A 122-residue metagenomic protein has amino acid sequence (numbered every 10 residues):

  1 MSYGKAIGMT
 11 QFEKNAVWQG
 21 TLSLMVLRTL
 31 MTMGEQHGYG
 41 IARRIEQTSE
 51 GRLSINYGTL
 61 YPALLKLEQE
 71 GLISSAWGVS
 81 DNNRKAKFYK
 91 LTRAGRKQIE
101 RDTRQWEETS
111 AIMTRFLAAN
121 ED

Functional and structural regions predicted by a protein language model:
M1-K14: Short, intrinsically disordered or compositionally biased N-terminal tails of bacterial proteins
Y3-K5, M31, R96-D122: Amphipathic alpha-helical dimerization/coiled-coil segments that flank or bridge DNA-binding/regulatory modules
F12-A16, W77-G78: Short beta-strand/turn micro-motifs at beta-sheet edges
A16-T59: N-terminal helix-turn-helix DNA-binding core of bacterial DNA-binding proteins
R28, R43, L65, E100 (+1 more regions): A cross-family signal for key residues in well-ordered alpha-helices that form functional helical elements
L60-L67: Basic amphipathic alpha-helical segments that dock to polyanions
E68-K85, K90: Beta-hairpin "wing" of winged helix-turn-helix
L91-G95: Accessory beta->alpha helical hairpin/"wing" motif in late/C-terminal subdomains of nucleic-acid enzymes
